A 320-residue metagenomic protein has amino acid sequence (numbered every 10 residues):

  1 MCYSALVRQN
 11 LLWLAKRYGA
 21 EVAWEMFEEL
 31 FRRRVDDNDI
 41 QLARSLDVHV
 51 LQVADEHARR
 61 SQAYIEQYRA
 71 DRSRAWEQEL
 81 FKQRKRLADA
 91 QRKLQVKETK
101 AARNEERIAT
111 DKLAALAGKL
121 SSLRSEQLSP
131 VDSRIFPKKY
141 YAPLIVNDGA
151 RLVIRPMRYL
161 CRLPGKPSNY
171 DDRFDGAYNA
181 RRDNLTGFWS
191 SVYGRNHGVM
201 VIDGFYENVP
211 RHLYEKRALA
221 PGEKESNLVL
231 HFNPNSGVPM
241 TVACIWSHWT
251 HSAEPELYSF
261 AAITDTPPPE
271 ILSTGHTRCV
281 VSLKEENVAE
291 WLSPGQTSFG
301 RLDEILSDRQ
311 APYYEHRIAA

Functional and structural regions predicted by a protein language model:
M1-A320: Short linear sequence motif anchored by a di-proline
